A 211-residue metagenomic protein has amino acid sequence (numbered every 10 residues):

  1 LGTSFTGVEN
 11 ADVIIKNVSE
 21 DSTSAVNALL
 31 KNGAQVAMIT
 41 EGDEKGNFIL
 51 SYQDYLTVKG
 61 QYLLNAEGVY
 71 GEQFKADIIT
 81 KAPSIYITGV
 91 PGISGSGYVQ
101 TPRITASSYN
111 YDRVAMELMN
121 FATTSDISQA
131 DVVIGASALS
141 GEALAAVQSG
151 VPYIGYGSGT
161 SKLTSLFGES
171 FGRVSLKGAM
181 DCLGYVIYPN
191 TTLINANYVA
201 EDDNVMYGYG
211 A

Functional and structural regions predicted by a protein language model:
L1-A211: Intrinsic-disorder/low-complexity accessory segments
